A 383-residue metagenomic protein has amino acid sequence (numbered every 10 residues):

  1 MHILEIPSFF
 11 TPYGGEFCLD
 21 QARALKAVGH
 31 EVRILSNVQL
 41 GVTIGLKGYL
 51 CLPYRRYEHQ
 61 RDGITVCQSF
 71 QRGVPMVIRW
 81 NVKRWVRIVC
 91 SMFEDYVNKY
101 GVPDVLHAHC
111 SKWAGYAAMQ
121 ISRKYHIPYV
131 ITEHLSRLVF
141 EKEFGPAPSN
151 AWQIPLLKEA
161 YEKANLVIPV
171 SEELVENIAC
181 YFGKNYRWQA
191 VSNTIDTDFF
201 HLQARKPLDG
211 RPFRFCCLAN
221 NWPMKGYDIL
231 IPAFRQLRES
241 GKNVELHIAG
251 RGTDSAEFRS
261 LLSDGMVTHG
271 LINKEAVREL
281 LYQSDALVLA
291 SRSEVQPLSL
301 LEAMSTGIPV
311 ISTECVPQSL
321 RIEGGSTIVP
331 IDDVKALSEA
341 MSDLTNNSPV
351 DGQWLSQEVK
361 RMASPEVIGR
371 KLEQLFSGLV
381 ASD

Functional and structural regions predicted by a protein language model:
M1-Q60, D383: N-terminal subdomain of nucleotide-sugar transferases
L4, I168, P207-K225, I231-R235: Conserved donor-binding/catalytic core segment of Leloir-type glycosyltransferases
I127-V130, L138-E159, T197: Nucleotide-sugar donor phosphate/pyrophosphate-binding loop at the beta->alpha transition of glycosyltransferases
E173, T194: Carbohydrate-associated surface elements
A256-E275: Nucleotide-activated donor-binding/catalytic signature segment of Leloir-type glycosyltransferases, i.e., the conserved
R292: Aromatic "clamp/platform" in nucleotide-sugar-dependent glycosyltransferases that forms part of the donor/acceptor
P309-S312: Short hydrophobic beta-strand element within catalytic cores of glycosyltransferases and related nucleotide-activated
S326-V334, D343-S348: Conserved acidic donor-binding segment of nucleotide-sugar-dependent glycosyltransferases
